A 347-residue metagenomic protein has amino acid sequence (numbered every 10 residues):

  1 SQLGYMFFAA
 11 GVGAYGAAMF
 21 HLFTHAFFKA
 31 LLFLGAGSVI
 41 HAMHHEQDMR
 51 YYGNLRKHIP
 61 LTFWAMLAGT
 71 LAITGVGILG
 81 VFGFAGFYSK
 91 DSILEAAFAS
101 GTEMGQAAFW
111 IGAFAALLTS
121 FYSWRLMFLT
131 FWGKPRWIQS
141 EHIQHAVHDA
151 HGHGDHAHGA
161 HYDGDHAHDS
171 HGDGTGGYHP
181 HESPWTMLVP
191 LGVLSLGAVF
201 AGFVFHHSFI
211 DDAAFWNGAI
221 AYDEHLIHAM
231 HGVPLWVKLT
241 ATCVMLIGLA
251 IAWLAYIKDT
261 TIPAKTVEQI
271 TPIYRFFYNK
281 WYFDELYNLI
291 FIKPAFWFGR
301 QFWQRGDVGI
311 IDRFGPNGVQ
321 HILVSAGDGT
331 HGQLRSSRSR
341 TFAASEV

Functional and structural regions predicted by a protein language model:
S1-A99: Hydrophobic, small-residue-rich alpha-helical packing segments that form membrane-like cores
H25, Y52, G86, M127 (+3 more regions): Divalent metal-coordination and catalytic microenvironments
K29, F33, Q106-Y178, P190 (+1 more regions): Predominantly late transmembrane helices and immediately cytosolic-facing juxtamembrane segments
F33-A36, H45, V81, K90-D91 (+7 more regions): Alpha-helical transmembrane segments of polytopic integral membrane proteins, especially the permease/helical cores
E46-L55, H168-S183, H225-M230, S325-S336: Cytosolic juxtamembrane amphipathic/interface segments immediately preceding and feeding into a transmembrane helix
K57-L67, M127, H181-L196: Alpha-helical transmembrane segments and their helix-start/interface "positive-inside/aromatic belt" motifs in integral
M66-I78, P190-F209, K280, F298-F302: Hydrophobic alpha-helical membrane-insertion segments
W185, F205-C243, L254-V347: Aromatic-capped, Gly/Pro-kinked transmembrane alpha-helices
